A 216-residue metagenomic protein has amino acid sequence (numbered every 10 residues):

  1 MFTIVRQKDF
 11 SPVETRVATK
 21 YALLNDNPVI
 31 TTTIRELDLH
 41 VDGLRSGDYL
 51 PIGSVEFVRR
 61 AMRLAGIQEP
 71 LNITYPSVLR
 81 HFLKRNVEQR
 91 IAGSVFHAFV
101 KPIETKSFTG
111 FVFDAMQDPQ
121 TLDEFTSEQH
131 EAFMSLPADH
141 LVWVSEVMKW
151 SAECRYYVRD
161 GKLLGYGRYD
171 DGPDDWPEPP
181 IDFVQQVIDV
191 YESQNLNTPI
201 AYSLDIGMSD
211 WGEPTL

Functional and structural regions predicted by a protein language model:
M1-D26, T31-Q194: Active-site nucleotide/adenylate-binding loops and adjacent lid/helix of ATP-dependent enzymes
V158, L163-L164, L196-L216: Conserved metal-phosphate-binding beta-hairpin within the catalytic cores of diverse ATP-dependent phosphoryl-transfer
